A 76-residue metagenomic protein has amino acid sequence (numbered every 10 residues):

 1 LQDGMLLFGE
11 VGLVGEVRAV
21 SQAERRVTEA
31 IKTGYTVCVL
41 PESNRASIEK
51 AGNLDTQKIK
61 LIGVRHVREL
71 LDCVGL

Functional and structural regions predicted by a protein language model:
L1-L76: Peripheral, non-AAA+ core regions of ATP-driven protein-machinery
